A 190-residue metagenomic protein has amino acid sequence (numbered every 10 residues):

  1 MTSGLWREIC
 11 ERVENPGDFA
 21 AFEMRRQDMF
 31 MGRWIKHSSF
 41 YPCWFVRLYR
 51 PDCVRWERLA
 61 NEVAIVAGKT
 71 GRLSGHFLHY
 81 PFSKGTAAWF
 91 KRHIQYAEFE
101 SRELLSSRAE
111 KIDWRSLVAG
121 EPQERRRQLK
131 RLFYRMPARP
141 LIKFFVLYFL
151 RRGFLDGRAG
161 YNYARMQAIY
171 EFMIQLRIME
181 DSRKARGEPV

Functional and structural regions predicted by a protein language model:
M1-S182: Catalytic-site signature of metal-activated, phosphate-bearing donor transferases, centered on the GT-A/GT-A-like
R186: Membrane-interface aromatic/basic loop that binds lipid-linked glycans or pyrophosphate carriers, typified by
